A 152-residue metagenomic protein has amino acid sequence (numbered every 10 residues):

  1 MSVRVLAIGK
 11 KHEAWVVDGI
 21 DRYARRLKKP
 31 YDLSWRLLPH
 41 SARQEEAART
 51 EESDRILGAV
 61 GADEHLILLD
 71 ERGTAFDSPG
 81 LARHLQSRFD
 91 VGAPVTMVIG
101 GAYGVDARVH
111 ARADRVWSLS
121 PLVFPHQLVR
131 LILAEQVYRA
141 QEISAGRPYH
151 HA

Functional and structural regions predicted by a protein language model:
M1-L27: N-terminal beta1-alpha1 ligand-phosphate binding loop
V5, I67, G100, L133: Conserved RecA-like P-loop NTPase ATPase core
K11, E71-T74, G101-G104: Short glycine-rich anion-binding loops that position phosphate/pyrophosphate groups of nucleotides and phosphorylated
V17-A24, T50-D54, A107: Short, surface-exposed alpha-helical segments at coil->helix boundaries
R25-P30, F89-V91, E142: Arginine/glycine-rich "motif VI" loop of SF2 helicases in the C-terminal RecA-like domain
D32-T96: S-adenosyl-L-methionine/SAH cofactor-binding core of RNA-modifying enzymes
L85-V123: A mid-sequence interfacial segment
A107-H151: Structured adenosyl-cofactor binding patch, chiefly the S-adenosyl-L-methionine
